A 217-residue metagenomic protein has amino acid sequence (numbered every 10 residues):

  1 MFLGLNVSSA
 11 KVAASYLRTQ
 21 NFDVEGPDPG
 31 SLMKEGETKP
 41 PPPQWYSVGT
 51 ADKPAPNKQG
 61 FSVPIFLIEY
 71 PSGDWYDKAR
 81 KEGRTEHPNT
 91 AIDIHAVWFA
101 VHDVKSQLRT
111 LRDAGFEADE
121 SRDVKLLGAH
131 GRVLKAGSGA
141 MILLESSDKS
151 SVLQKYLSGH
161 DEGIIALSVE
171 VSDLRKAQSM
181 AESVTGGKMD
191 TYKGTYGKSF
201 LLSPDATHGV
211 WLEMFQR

Functional and structural regions predicted by a protein language model:
M1-E120, L127-R217: Glyoxalase I/VOC metalloenzyme domain signal
